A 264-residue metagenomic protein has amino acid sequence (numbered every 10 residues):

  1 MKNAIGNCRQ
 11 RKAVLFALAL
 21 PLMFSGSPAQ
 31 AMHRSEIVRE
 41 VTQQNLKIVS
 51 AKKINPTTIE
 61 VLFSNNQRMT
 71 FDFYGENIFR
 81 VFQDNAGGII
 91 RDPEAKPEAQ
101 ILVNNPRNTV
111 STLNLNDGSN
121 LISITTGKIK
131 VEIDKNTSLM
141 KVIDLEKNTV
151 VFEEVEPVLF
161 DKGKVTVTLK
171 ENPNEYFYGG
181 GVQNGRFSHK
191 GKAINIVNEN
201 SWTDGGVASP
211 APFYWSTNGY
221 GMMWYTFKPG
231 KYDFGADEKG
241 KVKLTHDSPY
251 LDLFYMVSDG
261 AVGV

Functional and structural regions predicted by a protein language model:
K2-L15: Bacterial N-terminal signal peptides that target proteins for export
K2-N3, S25, K52: Intrinsic low-complexity, intrinsically disordered segments enriched in polar/basic residues
C8-R9, G26-P28, T112: Compositionally biased regions
V14-A17, G191: Intrinsically disordered, low-complexity segments enriched in polar/charged small residues
F16-S25: Bacterial N-terminal signal peptides
Q30-V264: N-terminal accessory segment at the very beginning of proteins
